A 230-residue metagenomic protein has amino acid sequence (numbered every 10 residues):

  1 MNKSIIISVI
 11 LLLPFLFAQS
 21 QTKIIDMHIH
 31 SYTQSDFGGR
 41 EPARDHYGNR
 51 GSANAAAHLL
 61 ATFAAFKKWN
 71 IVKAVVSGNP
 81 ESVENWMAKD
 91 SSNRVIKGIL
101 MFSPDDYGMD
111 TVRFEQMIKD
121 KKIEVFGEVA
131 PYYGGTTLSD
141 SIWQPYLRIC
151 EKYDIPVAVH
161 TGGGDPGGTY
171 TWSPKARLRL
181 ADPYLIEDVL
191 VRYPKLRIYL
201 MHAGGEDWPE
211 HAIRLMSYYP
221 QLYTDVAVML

Functional and structural regions predicted by a protein language model:
M1-I7: Bacterial N-terminal signal peptides that target proteins for export
I10-A18: Hydrophobic h-region of N-terminal signal peptides that target proteins for export in Gram-negative bacteria
S20-N79: An N-terminally biased module of ancient metal coordination in phosphate/nucleic-acid-related enzymes
I25-I29, A74-V76, V95-L100, V125-E128 (+3 more regions): Hydrophobic faces of well-ordered beta-strands that scaffold small-molecule active sites in alpha/beta enzyme cores
H28-Y32, N79-P80, A130-Y132, G162 (+2 more regions): Catalytic metal-binding/acid-base residues of hydrolase active sites
H58-T62, N79-M87, Y107-F114, D182-E187 (+1 more regions): Alpha-helical scaffolding within the catalytic cores of extracellular/periplasmic polymer-degrading hydrolases
E81-G168, R177: Active-site gating/metal-coordination segments in enzymes
E124-V125, S139-L230: Catalytic pocket-lining loop regions of alpha/beta-barrel enzymes, especially the amidohydrolase/enolase/GH5 lineages
